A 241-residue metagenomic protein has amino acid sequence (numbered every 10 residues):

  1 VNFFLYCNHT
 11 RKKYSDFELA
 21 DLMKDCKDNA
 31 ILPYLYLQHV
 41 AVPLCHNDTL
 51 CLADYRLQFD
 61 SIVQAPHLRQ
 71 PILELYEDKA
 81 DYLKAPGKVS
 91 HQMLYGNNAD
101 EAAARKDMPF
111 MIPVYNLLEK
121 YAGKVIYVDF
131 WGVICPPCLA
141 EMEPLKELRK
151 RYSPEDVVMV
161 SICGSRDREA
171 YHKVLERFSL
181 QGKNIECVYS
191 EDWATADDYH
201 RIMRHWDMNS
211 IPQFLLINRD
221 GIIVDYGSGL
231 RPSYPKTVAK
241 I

Functional and structural regions predicted by a protein language model:
V1-G123: Oxidative protein folding and maturation machinery
C7-K12, E176-I211, L215-R219: Short, internal strand/loop/helix patches that form the active-site neighborhood or redox-interaction surface
A122, F130-E147, G164-R166: Conserved redox-active cysteine motifs that mediate thiol-disulfide chemistry, especially di-cysteine Cys-X(1-2)-Cys
A122-K124, P154, M208: Active-site acidic short loop of glycosyltransferases
V125-I126, P212: Alpha/beta-hydrolase fold active-site loops
D129, V160-C163, Y189: Short beta-strand segments
E169-H172: Acidic helix N-cap motif at the loop->helix transition within catalytic regions of sugar-transfer enzymes
S210-Q213, R219-I241: Non-catalytic, surface beta->alpha helical segment in thiol-disulfide oxidoreductase systems
